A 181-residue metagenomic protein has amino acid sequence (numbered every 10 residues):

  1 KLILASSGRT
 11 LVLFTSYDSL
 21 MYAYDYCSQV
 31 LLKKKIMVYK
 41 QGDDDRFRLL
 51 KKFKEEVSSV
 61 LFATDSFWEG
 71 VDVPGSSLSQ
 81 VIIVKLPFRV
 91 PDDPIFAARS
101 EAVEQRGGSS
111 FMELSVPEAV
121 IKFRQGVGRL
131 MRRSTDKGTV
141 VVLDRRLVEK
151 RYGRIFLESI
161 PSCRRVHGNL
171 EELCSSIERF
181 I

Functional and structural regions predicted by a protein language model:
K1-I181: ASCE RecA-like P-loop NTPase motor cores that couple ATP hydrolysis to mechanical translocation on nucleic acids
